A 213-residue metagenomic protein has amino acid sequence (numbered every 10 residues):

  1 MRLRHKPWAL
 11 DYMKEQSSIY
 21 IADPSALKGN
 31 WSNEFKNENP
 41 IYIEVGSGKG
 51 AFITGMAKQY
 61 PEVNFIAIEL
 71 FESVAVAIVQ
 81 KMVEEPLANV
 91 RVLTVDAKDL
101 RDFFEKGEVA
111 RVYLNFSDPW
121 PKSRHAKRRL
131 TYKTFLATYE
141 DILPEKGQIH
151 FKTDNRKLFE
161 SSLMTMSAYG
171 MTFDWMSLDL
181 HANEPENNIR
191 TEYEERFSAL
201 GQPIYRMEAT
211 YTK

Functional and structural regions predicted by a protein language model:
M1-I41, A51-K58: S-adenosyl-L-methionine
H5, S162-M164, Y169-K213: Class I S-adenosyl-L-methionine
G46-G48: Class I SAM-dependent methyltransferase "Motif I" SAM/SAH-binding loop
F71: Conserved SAM/SAH-binding beta-strand->alpha-helix loop
A75-A77, F159: Short alpha-helix immediately C-terminal to the canonical SAM-binding loop
V79-G107: S-adenosyl-L-methionine
T131-E145: A short glycine-rich, Lys/Arg-flanked "PGG" loop and its adjoining helix->strand segment in the class I
K146-T153: Conserved beta-strand signature within the Rossmann-like core of class I S-adenosyl-L-methionine
